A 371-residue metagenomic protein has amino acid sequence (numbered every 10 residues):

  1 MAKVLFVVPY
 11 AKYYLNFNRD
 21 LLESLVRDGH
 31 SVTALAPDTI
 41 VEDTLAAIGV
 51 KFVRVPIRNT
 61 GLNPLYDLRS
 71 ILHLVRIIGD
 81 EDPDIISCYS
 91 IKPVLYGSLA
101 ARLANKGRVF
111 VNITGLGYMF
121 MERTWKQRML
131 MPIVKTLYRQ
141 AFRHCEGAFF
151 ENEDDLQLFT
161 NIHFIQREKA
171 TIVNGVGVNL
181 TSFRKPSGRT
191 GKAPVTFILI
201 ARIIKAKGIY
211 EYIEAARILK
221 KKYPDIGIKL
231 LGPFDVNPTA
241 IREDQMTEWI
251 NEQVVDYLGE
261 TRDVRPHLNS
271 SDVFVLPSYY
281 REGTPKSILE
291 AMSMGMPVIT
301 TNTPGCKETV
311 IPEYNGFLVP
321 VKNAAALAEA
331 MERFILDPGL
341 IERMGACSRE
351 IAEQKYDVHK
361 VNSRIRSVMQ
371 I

Functional and structural regions predicted by a protein language model:
L15-D20, V195, L199, I204-K221 (+1 more regions): A conserved mid-protein helix/loop that constitutes part of the nucleotide-sugar donor-binding site
A36-I40, I200, G227-I241: Glycosyltransferase donor-sugar binding loop
V53, K135-K185: Donor nucleotide-sugar binding/catalytic pocket of nucleotide-sugar-dependent glycosyltransferases
G232, I241-E260: Nucleotide-activated donor-binding/catalytic signature segment of Leloir-type glycosyltransferases, i.e., the conserved
N269-G283, M296: Acidic donor-binding loop of glycosyltransferase active sites
P297-T300, V310: Short hydrophobic beta-strand element within catalytic cores of glycosyltransferases and related nucleotide-activated
I311-E313, F317-A324, R333-G339: Conserved acidic donor-binding segment of nucleotide-sugar-dependent glycosyltransferases
A326, R333, L340-K355, V361-S367: A short, well-ordered alpha-helix in the C-terminal region of glycosyltransferases
